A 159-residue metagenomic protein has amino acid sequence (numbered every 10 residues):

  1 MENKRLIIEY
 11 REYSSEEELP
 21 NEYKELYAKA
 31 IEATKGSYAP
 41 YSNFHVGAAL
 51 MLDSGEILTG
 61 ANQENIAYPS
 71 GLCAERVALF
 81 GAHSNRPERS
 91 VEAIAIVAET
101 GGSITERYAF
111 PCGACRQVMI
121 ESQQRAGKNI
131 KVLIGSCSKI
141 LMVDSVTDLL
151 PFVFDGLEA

Functional and structural regions predicted by a protein language model:
M1-A28: Short, compositionally biased leader-like segments
E2, N21, A49-L50, E121: Short, flexible segments with low predicted structural confidence
R5-E12, A30, G60-A61, G101 (+1 more regions): Generic, low-specificity signal for short hydrophobic/alpha-helical stretches with a mild N-terminal bias, encompassing
A28-K35: Short Pro/Gly-enriched beta-strand edge/turn motifs at strand-loop
A39-S42: Short loop/turn motifs at secondary-structure junctions and domain boundaries
H45-M51, A95: Short beta-strand scaffold segments in enzyme catalytic cores
T59-E158: Zn2+-dependent cytidine deaminase-like catalytic core
